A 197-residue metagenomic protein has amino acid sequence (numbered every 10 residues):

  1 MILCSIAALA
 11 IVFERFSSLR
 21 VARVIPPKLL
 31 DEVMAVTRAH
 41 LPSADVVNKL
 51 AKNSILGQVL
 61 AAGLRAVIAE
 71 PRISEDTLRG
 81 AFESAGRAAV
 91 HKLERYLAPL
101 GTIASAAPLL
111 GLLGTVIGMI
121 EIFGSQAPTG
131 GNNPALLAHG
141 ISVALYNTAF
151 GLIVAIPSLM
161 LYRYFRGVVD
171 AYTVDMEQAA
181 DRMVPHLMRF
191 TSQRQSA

Functional and structural regions predicted by a protein language model:
M1-I6, L97-I103, A107-L110, G114 (+2 more regions): Small-residue packing motifs within transmembrane alpha-helices
M1-L19, I153: Hydrophobic alpha-helical transmembrane segments
A8, G111, I156-L159: Helix-centric, low-specificity signal for extended rod-like, repetitive segments
I11-S18, E121, M160-Y164: Short hydrophobic alpha-helical membrane-anchoring segments
S17, H91, A135: Flexible, active-site-adjacent loop/turn segments at secondary-structure boundaries
R23-L113, I117-G131, Y164-A197: Predominantly long cytosolic amphipathic alpha-helical stalk/bundle segments
A135-R166: Pore-lining and gate-forming transmembrane alpha-helices of multi-pass membrane transport proteins
